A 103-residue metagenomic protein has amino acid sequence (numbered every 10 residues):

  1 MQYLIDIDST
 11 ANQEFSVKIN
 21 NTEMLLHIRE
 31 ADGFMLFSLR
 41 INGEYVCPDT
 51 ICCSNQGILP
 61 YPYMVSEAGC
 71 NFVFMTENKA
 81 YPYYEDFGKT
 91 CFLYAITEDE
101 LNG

Functional and structural regions predicted by a protein language model:
M1-H27: Short, charged/polar N-terminal "headpieces" of proteins
M1-L4, R40, E98-L101: Compositionally biased, intrinsically disordered low-complexity segments enriched in polar/Pro/Gly and often Gln
Q13-F15, M35, C91: Short beta-strand/loop motifs in extracellular/secreted proteins, especially within beta-sandwich accessory domains
T22, G33-M35, K89: Beta-strand-connecting loop/turn residues
D32-T76: Acidic, aromatic-enriched beta-alpha/helix-loop junctions
G43-P48, Y81-Y83, L101-G103: Short, surface-exposed beta-strand/loop "edge" segments at domain boundaries and coil↔beta transitions
M75-E77, Y81-Y84, G88-K89: An extended acidic
D86-G103: C-terminal charged interaction modules
